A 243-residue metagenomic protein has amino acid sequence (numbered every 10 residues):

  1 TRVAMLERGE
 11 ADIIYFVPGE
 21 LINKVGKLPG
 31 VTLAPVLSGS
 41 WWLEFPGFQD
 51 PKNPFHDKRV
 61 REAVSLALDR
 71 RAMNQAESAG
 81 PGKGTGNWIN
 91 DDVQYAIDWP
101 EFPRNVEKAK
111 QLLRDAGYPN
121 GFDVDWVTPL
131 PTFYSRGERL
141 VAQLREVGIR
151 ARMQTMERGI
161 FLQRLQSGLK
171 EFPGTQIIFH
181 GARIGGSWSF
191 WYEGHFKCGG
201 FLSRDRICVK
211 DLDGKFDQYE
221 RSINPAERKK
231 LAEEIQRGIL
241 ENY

Functional and structural regions predicted by a protein language model:
T1-A4, F16-L21, L130-T132, M153-R164: Short helix-initiation/N-cap motifs at beta->coil->alpha
T1-Q49, R71, F179-A182: Extracellular/periplasmic solute-recognition and catalytic clefts
R2-E10, K27-L28, R59, E138-V147 (+1 more regions): Short helices/loops that flank or line small-molecule/ion binding pockets
N23-P35, G168-T175, G185-L202: Ligand-binding "clamshell"
P51, G82-D115, F133-S135: Structural transition elements
K58, V106-D125: Immediate post-signal peptide segment of exported/extracytoplasmic ligand-binding proteins
K58-E62, N74, V147-Q166, S189-Y243: Extracytoplasmic/peripheral linker and loop segments enriched in polar/acidic and small residues with frequent Thr/Pro
Q75, A116-T132, F172-F179, I223-Y243: Bilobed periplasmic-binding protein-like "clamshell/Venus-flytrap" ligand-binding domains
